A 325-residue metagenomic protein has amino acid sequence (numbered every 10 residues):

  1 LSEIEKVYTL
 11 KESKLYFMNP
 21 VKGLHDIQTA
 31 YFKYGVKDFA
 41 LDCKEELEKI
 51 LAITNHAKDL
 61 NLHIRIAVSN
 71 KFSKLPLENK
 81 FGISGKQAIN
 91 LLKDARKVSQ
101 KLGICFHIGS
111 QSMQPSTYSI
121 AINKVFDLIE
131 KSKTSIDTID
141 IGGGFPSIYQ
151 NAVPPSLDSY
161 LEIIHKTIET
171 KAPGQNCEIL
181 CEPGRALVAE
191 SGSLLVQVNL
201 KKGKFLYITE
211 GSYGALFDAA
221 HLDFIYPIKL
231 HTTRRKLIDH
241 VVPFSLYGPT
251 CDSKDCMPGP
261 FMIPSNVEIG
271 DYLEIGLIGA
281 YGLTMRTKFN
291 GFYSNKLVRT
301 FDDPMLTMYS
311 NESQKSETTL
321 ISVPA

Functional and structural regions predicted by a protein language model:
L1-T138, I163: Active-site-proximal beta-alpha core segment in soluble small-molecule metabolic enzymes
A30, I64, I104, I141 (+3 more regions): Conserved, mostly hydrophobic/aromatic
F72-L75, S147-N151: A short acidic, helix-capping loop that chelates divalent metal ions and anchors anionic groups
I108-S110, I139-I148, P183-R185: Glycine-rich beta-strand-to-loop/alpha-helix junction loops that act as flexible
S112-S116, I148-A152, T284: A generic structural signal for short coil/turn motifs at secondary-structure boundaries
Q114-E130, P155-H165, L194-K202, M262-I263: Short, electropositive alpha-helical surface patch
I136-T138, N176-L180: Flexible, glycine/charged-enriched surface loops at secondary-structure junctions
I163, E178-A325: Charged (often Lys/Glu-rich) extended helix/loop segments that serve as interaction or gating elements
